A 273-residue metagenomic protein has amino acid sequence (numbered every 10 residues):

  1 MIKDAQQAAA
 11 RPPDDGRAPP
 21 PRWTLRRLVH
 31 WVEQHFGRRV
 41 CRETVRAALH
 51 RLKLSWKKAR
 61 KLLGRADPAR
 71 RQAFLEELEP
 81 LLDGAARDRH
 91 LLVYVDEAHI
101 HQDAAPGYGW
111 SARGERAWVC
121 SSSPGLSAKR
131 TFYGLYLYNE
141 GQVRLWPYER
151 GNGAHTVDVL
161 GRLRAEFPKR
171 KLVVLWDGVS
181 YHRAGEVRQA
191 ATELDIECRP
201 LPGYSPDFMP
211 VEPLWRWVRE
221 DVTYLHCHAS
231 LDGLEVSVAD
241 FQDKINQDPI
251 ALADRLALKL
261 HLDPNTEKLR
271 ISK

Functional and structural regions predicted by a protein language model:
M1-R42, A86: A short, amphipathic alpha-helix used for macromolecular contacts
A5, L28, V45, Y94-D96 (+7 more regions): Mobile genetic element proteins and their domesticated derivatives, centered on retroelements and DNA transposons
C41-K53: Major-groove recognition helix of helix-turn-helix-like DNA-binding domains
L75-G161, L258-L260, P264-K273: Extended, low-complexity cationic-aromatic segments
D88-L92, E212-K273: C-terminal anion-handling pockets and recognition modules
D103, G153-L201: RNase H-like DDE/DDD metal-dependent nuclease/strand-transfer catalytic core used by mobile genetic elements
R116-G125, L194-P213, H226-C227: RNase H-like polynucleotidyl transferase catalytic core
W176-G178, G185, R199-D221, L231-L234: RNase H-like two-metal-ion nuclease catalytic core shared by retroviral integrases and related mobile-element nucleases
